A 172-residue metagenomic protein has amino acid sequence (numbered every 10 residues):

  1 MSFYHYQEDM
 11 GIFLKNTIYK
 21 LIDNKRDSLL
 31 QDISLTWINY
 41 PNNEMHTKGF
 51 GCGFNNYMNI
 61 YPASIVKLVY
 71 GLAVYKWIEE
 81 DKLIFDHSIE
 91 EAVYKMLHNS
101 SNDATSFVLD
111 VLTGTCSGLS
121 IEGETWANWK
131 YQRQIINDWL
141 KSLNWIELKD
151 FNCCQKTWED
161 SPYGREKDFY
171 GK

Functional and structural regions predicted by a protein language model:
M1-S2, K48-F54, A73-W77, V111-S120: Acidic/histidine-rich, surface-exposed loop or edge segments in extracytoplasmic proteins
S2-I22, L29-L30, S88-K172: Active-site-adjacent helix/loop patches that line small-molecule binding or acyl-intermediate pockets
D9-F54: A short, well-structured edge-of-sheet supersecondary motif
D32, Y57-A63, S101: Generic signature of mature, soluble extracytoplasmic domains
C52-M58, Y94: Short helix/strand-bridging catalytic loops that position acidic/His residues to coordinate divalent metals and engage
I60-L83, M96: Active-site SXXK
